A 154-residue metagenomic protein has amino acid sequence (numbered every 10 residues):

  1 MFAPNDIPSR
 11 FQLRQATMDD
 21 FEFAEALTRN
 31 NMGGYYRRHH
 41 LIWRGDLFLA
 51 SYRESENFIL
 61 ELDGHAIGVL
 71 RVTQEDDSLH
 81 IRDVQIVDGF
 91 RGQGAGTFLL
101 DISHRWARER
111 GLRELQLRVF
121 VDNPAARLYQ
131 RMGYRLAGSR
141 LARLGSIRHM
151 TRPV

Functional and structural regions predicted by a protein language model:
P8, L49, N57, E75 (+2 more regions): C-terminal "cap" of GNAT-fold acetyltransferases
F11-A26: A short beta-loop-alpha structural element at the N-terminal edge of CoA-dependent acyl/N-acetyltransferase catalytic
E25-S51, S55: Conserved GNAT-fold acetyl-CoA-binding loop/helix
L49-I59, G68, H80: A short helix-loop-beta-strand connector motif used in the catalytic cores of GNAT acetyltransferases and, in some
H65-T73, S78-Q85: Conserved beta-strand in the GNAT
R82, V87, R91, F120: Residue-level recognition of the GNAT/N-acetyltransferase active site
I86, G92-R105, Q130-R131: Conserved acetyl-CoA-binding loop-helix of GNAT-fold acetyltransferases
